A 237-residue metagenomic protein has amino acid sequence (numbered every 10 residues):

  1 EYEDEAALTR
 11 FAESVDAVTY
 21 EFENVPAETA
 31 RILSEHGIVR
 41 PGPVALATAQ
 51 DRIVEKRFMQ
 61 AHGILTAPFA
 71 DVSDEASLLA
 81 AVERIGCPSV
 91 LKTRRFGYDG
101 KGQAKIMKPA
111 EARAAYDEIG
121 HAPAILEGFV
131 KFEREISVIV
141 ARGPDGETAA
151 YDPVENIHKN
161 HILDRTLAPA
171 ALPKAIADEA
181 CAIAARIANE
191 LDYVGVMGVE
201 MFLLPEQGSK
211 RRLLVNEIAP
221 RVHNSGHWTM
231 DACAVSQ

Functional and structural regions predicted by a protein language model:
E1-R57, A61, A76: ATP-binding N-terminal substructure of ATP-dependent carboxylate-amine bond-forming enzymes
V15-D16, G86, G120, D192: Residue-level detector of structured alpha->beta connecting loops
V18, V138, E200: Residue-level signature of catalytic and energy-coupling elements of molecular machines, predominantly ATP/GTP-dependent
Y20, L91, L126-E127, V199 (+1 more regions): Active-site flanking residues adjacent to catalytic metal/cofactor-binding acidic residues
A30-L33, V140, M230: Short amphipathic alpha-helical segments
T48-I187: Active-site nucleotide/adenylate-binding loops and adjacent lid/helix of ATP-dependent enzymes
D192-H227: Conserved metal-phosphate-binding beta-hairpin within the catalytic cores of diverse ATP-dependent phosphoryl-transfer
H223-Q237: Gly/Ser/Thr-rich active-site loops/lids in small-molecule metabolic enzymes that frequently grip phosphoryl groups
